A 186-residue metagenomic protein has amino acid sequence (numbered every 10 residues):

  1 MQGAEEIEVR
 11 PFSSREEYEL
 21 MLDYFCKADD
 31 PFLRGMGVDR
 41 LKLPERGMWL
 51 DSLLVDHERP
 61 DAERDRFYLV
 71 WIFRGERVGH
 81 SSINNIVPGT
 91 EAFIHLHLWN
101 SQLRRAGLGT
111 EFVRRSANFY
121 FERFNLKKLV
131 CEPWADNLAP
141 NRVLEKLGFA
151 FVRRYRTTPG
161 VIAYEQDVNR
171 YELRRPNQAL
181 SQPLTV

Functional and structural regions predicted by a protein language model:
M1-P31, Y68-V186: Acyl-donor (CoA/ACP) binding surface of acyl/acetyltransferases
D30-V55: Conserved GNAT-fold acetyl-CoA-binding loop/helix
V55-L69, G79: A short helix-loop-beta-strand connector motif used in the catalytic cores of GNAT acetyltransferases and, in some
